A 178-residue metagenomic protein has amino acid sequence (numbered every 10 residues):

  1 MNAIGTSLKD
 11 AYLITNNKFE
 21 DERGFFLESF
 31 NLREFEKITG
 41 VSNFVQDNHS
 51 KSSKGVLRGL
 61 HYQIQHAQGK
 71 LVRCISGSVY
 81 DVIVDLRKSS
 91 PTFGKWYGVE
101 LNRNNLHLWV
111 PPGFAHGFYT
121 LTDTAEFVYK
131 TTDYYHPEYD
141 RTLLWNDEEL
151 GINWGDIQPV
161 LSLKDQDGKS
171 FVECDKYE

Functional and structural regions predicted by a protein language model:
M1-R103, T122-T124, Y129-E178: Non-catalytic, conserved peripheral segments adjacent to functional cores
L101-T122: Conserved metal-binding segment of the jelly-roll/cupin
